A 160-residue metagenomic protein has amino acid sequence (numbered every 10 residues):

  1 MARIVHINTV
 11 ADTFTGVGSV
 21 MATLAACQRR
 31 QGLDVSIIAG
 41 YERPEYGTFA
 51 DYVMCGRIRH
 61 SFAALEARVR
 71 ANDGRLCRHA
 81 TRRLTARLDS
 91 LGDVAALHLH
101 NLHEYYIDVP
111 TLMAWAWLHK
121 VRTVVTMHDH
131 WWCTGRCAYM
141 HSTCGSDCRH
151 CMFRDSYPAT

Functional and structural regions predicted by a protein language model:
A2-T160: Catalytic cores of nucleotide-sugar-dependent glycosyltransferases that transfer UDP/GDP/TDP-activated
